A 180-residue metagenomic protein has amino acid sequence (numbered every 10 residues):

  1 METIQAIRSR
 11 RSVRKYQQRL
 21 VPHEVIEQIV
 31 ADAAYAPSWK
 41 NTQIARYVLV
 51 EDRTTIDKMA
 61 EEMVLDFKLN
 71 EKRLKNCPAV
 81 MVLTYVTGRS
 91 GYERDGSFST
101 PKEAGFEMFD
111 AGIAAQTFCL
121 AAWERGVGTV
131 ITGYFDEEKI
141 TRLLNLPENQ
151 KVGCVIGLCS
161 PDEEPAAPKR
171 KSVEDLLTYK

Functional and structural regions predicted by a protein language model:
E2-T3, R19: N-terminal accessory segments that position/regulate proteins before the catalytic core
T3-S12, V25, R89, C154-K180: C-terminal helix-cap and adjacent tail motif
V13-Q28: A short N-terminal beta-strand-loop micro-motif at the entrance of redox/enzyme domains
A31-D32, A36-P37, Q43-V48, T117: Short beta-strand segments
A33, M81, T87, G96-L143: Small-aliphatic-rich amphipathic alpha-helix that forms the alpha element of a beta-alpha
N41-A111: Glycine/small-residue-rich phosphate/adenosyl-binding loop
N70-C77, N145-A167: A glycine-rich helix N-cap at a beta->alpha junction
